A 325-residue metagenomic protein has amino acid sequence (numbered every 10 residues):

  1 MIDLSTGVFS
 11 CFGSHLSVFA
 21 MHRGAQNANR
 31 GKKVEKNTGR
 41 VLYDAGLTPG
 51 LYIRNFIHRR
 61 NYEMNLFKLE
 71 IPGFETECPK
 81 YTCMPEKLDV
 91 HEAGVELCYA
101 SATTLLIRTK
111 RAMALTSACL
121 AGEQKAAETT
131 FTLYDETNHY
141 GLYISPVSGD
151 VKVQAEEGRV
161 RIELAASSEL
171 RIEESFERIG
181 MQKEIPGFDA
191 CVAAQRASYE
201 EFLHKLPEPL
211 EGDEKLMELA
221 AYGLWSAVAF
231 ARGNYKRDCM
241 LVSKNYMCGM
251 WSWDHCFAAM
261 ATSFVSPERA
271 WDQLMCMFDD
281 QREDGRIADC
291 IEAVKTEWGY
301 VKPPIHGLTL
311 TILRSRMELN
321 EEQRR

Functional and structural regions predicted by a protein language model:
M1-G212, N245: Terminal accessory carbohydrate-recognition/targeting modules of carbohydrate-active enzymes
R23-N27, G31-N37, A227-M240, V301-H306: Short N-terminal signal/transit or membrane-insertion segments and the immediately adjacent low-complexity/disordered
D135-E136, A229, P267, S315: A generic secondary-structure boundary signal that marks alpha-helix termini
R178, F230, I312: Short loop/turn segments at secondary-structure transitions that flank enzyme active sites
D189, E200-A221, P267, L319-R324: Short, structured coil/loop segments at alpha-helix boundaries
P209-M247, Q273-V294: Extended glycan-interaction surfaces of carbohydrate-active proteins
C248-R325: Aromatic-rich carbohydrate-recognition surfaces in CAZymes
